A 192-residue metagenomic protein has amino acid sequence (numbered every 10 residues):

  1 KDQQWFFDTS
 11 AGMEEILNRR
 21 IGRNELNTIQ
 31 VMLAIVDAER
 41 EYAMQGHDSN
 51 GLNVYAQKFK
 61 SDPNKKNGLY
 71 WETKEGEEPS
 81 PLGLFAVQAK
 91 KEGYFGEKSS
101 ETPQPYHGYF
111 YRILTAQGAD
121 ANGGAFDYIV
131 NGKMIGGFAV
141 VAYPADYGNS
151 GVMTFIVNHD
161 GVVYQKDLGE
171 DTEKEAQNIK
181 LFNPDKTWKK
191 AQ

Functional and structural regions predicted by a protein language model:
K1-G22: Short beta-strand edge/turn micro-motifs at domain boundaries
D2-Q4, M32, Y106-G108, G137-A139 (+2 more regions): Extracellular structured ligand-interaction cores
A11-M13, E41, Q117, G148 (+1 more regions): Short loop/turn segments at secondary-structure transitions that flank enzyme active sites
I16-G51: Surface-exposed beta-loop interaction hotspot
Y42-P144, N149: Flexible, glycine-rich surface segments
G136-Q192: C-terminal soluble interaction/assembly domains
